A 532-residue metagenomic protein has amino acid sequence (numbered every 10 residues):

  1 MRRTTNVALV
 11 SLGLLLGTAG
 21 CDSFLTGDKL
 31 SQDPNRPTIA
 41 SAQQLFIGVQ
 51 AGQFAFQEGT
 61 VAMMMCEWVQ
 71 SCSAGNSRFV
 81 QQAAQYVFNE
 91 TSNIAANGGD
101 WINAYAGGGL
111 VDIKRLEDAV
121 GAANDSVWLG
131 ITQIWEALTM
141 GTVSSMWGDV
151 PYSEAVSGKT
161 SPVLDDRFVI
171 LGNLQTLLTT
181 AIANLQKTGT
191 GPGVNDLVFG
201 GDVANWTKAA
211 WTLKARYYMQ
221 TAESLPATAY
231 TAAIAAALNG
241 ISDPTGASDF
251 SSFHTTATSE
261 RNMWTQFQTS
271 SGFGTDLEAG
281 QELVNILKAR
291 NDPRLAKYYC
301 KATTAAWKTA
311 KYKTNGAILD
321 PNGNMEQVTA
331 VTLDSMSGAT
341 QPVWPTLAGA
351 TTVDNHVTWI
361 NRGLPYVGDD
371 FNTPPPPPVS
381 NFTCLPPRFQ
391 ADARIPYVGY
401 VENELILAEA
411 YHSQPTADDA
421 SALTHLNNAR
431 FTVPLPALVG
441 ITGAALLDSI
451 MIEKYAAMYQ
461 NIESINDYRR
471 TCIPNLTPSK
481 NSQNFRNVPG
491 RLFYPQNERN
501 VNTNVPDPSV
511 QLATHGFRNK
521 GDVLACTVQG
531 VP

Functional and structural regions predicted by a protein language model:
M1-L9: Bacterial N-terminal signal peptides that target proteins for export
L9-T18: Bacterial N-terminal signal peptides
C21-S77, A237, L295-K297, K311 (+6 more regions): Membrane-proximal, proline-rich intrinsically disordered regions
I39-Q43, N76-I406, S413-H425, G443-A445 (+1 more regions): Structured, solvent-exposed acidic/aromatic patches
T60, A456-R470: Bilobed periplasmic-binding protein-like "clamshell/Venus-flytrap" ligand-binding domains
D166-V169, A429-A456, Q460: Conserved catalytic neighborhood of penicillin-recognizing serine enzymes
